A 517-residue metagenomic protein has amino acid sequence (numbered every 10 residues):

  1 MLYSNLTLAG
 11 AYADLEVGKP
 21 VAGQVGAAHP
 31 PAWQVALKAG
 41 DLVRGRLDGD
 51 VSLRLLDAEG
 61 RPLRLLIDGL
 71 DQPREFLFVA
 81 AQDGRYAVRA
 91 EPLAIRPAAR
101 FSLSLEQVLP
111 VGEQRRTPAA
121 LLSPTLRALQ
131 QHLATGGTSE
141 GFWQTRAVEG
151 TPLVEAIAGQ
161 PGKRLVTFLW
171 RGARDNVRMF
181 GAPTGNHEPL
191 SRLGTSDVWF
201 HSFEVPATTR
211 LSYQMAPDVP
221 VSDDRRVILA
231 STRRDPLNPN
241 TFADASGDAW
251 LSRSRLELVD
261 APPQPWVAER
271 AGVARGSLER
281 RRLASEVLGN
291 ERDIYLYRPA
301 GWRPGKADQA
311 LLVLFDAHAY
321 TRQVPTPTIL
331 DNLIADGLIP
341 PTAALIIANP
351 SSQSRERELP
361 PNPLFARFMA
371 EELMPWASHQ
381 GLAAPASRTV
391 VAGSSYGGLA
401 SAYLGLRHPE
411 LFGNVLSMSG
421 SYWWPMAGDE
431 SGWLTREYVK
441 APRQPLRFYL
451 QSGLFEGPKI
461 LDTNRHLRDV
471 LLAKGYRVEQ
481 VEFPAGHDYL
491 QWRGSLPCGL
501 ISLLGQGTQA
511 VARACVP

Functional and structural regions predicted by a protein language model:
Y3-A32: Non-catalytic extracellular/lumenal accessory regions of secreted precursors
V21-Q24, A32-V35, E75-V79, E188-S191 (+2 more regions): Beta-strand-rich interaction surfaces with strong enrichment in secreted/lumenal proteins
V25-P62, I67-P73, A81-G84, E91-L93: Acidic, Ser/Thr/Pro-rich low-complexity intrinsically disordered segments
P31, D41-V43, G49-R54, A99-F101 (+3 more regions): Short beta-strand/loop motifs in extracellular/secreted proteins, especially within beta-sandwich accessory domains
L42, R85-A87, R210-Q214: Short, conserved beta-strand segments of beta-strand-rich sandwich/propeller modules, principally
L55-D57, L105, M179-G181: Conserved aromatic beta-strand anchor motif in extracellular beta-sandwich/beta-rich domains
L93-Q107: Edge beta-strands of jelly-roll/beta-sandwich modules across compartments, strongly enriched in secreted/luminal
R115-N186, L193-P517: Non-catalytic cap/lid and distal C-terminal segments of serine-dependent acyl enzymes
